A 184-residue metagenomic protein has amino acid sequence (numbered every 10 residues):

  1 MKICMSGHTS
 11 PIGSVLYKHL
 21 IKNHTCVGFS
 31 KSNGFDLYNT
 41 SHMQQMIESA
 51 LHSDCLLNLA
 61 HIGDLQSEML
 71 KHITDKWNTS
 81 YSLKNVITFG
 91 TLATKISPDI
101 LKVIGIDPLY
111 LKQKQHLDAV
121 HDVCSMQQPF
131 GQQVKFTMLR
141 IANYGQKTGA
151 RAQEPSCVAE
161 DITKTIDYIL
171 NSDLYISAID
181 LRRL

Functional and structural regions predicted by a protein language model:
K2, D54-C55, N85: Structural motif
I3-K22: N-terminal Rossmann NAD(P)H-binding glycine-rich loop of SDR-like oxidoreductase domains
T25-E48, H61-D64, E68: Adenosine-cofactor binding site in Rossmann-like domains, unifying the SAM/SAH pocket of S-adenosylmethionine-dependent
L57-L65, G90-A93: Conserved NAD(P)H cofactor-binding loop of Rossmann-fold oxidoreductase domains
H61-V86: NAD(P)-cofactor binding segment of oxidoreductase domains
N78-T79, L83-F130, G145-G149: Catalytic loop of short-chain dehydrogenase/reductase
C124-I141, L174-D180: Conserved Rossmann-fold SDR core element
M138, R151-L184: C-terminal helical subdomain
